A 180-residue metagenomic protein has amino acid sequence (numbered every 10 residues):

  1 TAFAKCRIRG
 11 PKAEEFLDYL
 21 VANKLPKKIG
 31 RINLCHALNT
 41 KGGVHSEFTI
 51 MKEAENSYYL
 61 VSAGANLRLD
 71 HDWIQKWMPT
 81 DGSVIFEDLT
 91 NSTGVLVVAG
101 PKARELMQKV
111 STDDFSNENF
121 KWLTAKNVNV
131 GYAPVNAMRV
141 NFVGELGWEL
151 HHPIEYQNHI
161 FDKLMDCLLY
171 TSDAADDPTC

Functional and structural regions predicted by a protein language model:
T1-S172: Basic, glycine/lysine-rich polyanion-binding surfaces/domains
Y170-C180: Single conserved hydrophobic/aromatic residue that forms the stacking wall/gate of nucleotide- or nucleobase-binding
